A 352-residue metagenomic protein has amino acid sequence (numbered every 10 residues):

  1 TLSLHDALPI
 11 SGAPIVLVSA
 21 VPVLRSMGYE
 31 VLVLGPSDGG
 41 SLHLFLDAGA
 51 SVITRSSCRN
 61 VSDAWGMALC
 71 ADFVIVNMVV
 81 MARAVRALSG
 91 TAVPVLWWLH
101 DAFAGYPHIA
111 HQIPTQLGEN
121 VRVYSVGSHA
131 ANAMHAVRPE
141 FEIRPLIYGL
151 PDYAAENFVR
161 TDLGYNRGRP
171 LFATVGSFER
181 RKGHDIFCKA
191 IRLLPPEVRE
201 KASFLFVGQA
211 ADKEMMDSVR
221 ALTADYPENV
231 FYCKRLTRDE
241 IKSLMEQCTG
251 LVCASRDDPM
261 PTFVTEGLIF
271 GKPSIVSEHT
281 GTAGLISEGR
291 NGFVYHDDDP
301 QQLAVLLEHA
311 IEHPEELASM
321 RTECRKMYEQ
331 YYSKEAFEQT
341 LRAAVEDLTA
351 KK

Functional and structural regions predicted by a protein language model:
T1, D6-L8: Short, small-residue-biased leader/transition segments that mark boundaries at the very start of proteins
S3, N166-K182, C188-I191, L205: Conserved donor-binding/catalytic core segment of Leloir-type glycosyltransferases
L34, P273-V276: Short hydrophobic beta-strand element within catalytic cores of glycosyltransferases and related nucleotide-activated
G39-A48, S203-E228, E240: Short, structured helix-loop element that forms part of the nucleotide-activated donor/catalytic region
A68, R235-L236, S243-C248: Short alpha-helical donor nucleotide-sugar binding micro-motif in glycosyltransferases
R256: Aromatic "clamp/platform" in nucleotide-sugar-dependent glycosyltransferases that forms part of the donor/acceptor
E288-G289, F293-P300, H309-P314: Conserved acidic donor-binding segment of nucleotide-sugar-dependent glycosyltransferases
Q302, H309, E316-Y331: A short, well-ordered alpha-helix in the C-terminal region of glycosyltransferases
